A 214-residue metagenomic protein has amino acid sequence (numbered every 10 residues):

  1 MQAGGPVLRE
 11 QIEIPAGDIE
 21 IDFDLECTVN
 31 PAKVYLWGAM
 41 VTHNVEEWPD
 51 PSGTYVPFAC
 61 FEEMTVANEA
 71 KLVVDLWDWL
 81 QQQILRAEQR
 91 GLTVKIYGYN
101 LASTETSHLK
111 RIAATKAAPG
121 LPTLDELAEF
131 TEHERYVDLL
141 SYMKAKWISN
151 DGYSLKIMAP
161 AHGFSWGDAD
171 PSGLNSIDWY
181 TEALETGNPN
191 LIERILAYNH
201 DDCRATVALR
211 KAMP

Functional and structural regions predicted by a protein language model:
M1-P31: Long, highly charged low-complexity segments
P6-V7, L76-Q82, L191-I192: Active-site-adjacent structural elements in folded domains
P15-G17, P31-Y35, Q89-V94, H200: Short, well-ordered loop/turn elements at secondary-structure boundaries
E20-D22, C27, P31-A59: RNase H-like nuclease fold core
F23, T42, Y97-L101, Y198 (+1 more regions): Generic beta-strand/beta-sheet core signal
G53-N175: Conserved DEDDh/DEDDy metal-dependent 3′-5′ exonuclease domain
W147, M158-P214: Acidic, Mg2+-coordinating catalytic module of metal-dependent nucleases/exonucleases that use a two-metal-ion mechanism
